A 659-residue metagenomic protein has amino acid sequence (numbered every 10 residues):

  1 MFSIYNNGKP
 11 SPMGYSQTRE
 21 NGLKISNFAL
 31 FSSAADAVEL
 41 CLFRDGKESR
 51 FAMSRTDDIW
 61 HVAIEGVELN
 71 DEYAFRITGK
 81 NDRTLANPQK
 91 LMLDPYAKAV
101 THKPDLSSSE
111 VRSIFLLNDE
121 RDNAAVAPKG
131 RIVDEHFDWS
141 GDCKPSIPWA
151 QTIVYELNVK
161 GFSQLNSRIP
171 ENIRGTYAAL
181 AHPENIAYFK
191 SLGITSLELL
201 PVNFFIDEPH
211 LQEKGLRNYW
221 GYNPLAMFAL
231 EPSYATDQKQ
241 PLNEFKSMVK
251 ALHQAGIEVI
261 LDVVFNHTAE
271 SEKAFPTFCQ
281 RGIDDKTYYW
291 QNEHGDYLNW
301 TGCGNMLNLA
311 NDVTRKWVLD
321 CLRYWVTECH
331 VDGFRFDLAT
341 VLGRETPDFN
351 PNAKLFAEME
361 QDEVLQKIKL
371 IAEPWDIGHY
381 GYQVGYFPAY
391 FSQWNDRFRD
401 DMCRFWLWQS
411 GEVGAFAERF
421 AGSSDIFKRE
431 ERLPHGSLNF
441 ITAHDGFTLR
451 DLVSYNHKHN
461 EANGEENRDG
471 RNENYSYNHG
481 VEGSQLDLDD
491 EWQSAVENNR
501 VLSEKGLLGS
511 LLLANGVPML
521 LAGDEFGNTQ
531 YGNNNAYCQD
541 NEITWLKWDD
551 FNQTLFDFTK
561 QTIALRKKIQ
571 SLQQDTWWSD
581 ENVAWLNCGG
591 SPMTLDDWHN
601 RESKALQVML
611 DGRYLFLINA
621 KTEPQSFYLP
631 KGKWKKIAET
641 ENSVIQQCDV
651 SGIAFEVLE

Functional and structural regions predicted by a protein language model:
M1-Y155, K160, Y177, D487-V501 (+2 more regions): Carbohydrate-interacting/catalytic domains
L30, F75, L157, L199 (+10 more regions): Conserved, mostly hydrophobic/aromatic
S32-A34, R55, G66, G79 (+15 more regions): Short, flexible loop/turn elements at secondary-structure junctions
I77-S140, D207-R217, Y222-N223, A255 (+2 more regions): Core domains of carbohydrate- and sulfate-ester-processing enzymes
A97-V100, E345, P351-A522, F526-G527 (+4 more regions): Conserved alpha/beta catalytic core and glycan-binding cleft of carbohydrate-active enzymes
N123, N158-V331, L338-Q361, L407 (+1 more regions): Substrate-binding/active-site clefts of carbohydrate-active enzymes
T152-E156, S196-E198, G256-I260, G333-R335 (+3 more regions): Structural preference for beta-strand elements that scaffold enzyme active sites
I186-S191, V249, L322-V326, F356 (+6 more regions): Non-transmembrane alpha-helical segments in soluble domains of secreted/periplasmic/extracellular proteins
